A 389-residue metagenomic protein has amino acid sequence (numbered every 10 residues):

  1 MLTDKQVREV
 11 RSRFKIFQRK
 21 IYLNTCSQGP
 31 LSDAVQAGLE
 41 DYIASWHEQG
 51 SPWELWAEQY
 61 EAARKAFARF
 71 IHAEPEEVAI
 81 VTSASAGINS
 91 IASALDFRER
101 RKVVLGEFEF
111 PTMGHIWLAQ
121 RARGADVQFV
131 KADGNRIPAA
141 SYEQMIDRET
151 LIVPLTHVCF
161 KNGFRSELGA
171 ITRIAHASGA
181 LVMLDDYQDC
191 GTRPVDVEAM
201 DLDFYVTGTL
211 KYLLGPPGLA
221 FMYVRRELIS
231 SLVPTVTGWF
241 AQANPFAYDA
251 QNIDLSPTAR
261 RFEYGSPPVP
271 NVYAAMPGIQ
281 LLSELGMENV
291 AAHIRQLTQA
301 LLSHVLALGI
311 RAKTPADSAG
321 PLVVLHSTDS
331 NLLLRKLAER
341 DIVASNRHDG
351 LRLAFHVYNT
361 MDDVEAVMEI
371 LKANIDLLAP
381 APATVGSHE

Functional and structural regions predicted by a protein language model:
M1-E389: Pyridoxal 5′-phosphate
